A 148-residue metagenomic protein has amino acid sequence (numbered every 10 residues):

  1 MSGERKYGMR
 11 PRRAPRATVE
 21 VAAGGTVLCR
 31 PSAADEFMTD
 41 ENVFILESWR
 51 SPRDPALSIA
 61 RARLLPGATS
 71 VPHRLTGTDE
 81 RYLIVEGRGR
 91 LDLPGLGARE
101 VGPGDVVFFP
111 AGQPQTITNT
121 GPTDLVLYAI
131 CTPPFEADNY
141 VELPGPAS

Functional and structural regions predicted by a protein language model:
M1-L57, V71, N139-S148: A short, N-terminal "cap"/entry segment at the start of jelly-roll beta-barrel domains of the cupin/DSBH fold
R63-L64, R74-L91, I130: Short, conserved beta-strand element in jelly-roll/cupin
G77-T78, G97, Q113-P114, T123: A generic "binding-loop/recognition-motif" signal
R81, F108, T123-N139: A short hydrophobic beta-strand segment most commonly corresponding to one strand of the jelly-roll/cupin
G95-A111: Short acidic-glycine-tyrosine-enriched beta hairpin
T118-T120: Asparagine-centered strand-capping/turn motif at beta-strand->loop junctions
